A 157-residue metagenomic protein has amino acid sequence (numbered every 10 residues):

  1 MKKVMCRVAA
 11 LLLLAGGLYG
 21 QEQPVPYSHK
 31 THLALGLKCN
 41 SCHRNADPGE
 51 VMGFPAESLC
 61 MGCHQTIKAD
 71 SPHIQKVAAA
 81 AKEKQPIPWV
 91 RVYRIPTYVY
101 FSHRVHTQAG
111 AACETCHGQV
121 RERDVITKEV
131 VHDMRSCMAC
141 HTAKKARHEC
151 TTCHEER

Functional and structural regions predicted by a protein language model:
M1-A9: Bacterial N-terminal signal peptides that target proteins for export
R7, Y19, K38-C39, V90: A short alpha-helix capping/helix-coil boundary motif
A9, E22, A79, W89-V92 (+2 more regions): Alpha-helical interaction segments
L11-Y19: Hydrophobic h-region of N-terminal signal peptides that target proteins for export in Gram-negative bacteria
G20-Q75, V99-R157: Sequence context surrounding c-type heme c attachment/ligation sites in exported
H73-K84: Short, surface-exposed beta-strand/loop segments
K82-T107: Alpha-helix-centered segments that form part of catalytic cores
